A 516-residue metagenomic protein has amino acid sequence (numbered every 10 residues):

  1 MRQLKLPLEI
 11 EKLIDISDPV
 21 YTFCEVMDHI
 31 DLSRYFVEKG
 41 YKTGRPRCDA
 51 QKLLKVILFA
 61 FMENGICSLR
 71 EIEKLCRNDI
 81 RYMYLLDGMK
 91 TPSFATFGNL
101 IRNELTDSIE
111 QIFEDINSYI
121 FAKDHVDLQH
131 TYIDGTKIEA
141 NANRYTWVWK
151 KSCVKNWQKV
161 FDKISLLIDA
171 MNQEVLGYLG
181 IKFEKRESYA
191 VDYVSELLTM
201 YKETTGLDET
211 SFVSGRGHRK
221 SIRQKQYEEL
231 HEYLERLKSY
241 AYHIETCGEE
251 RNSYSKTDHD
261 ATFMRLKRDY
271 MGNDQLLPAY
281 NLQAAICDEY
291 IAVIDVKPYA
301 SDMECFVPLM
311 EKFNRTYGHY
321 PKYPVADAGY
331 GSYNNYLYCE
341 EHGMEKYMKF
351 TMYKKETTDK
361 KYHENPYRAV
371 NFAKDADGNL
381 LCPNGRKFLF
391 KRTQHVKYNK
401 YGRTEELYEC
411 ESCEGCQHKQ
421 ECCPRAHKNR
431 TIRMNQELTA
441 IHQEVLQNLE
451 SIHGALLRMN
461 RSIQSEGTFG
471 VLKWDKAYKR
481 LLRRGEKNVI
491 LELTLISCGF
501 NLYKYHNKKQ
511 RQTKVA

Functional and structural regions predicted by a protein language model:
M1-Y21: Hydrophobic alpha-helical membrane-insertion signals
I16-F61, M434: Basic, short loop/linker segments at the boundary and entry of helix-turn-helix/winged-helix-like folds
H29-R34, D79, M83, D475: A short secondary-structure junction motif
G40-P46, Y82, R483-G485: A short glycine/serine-rich beta->alpha loop
F59-M62, Y82-L85, N103: General structural signal for alpha-helix termini and helix-helix connectors
G65-R77, D87-A516: Anion-binding and metal-coordination hotspots
